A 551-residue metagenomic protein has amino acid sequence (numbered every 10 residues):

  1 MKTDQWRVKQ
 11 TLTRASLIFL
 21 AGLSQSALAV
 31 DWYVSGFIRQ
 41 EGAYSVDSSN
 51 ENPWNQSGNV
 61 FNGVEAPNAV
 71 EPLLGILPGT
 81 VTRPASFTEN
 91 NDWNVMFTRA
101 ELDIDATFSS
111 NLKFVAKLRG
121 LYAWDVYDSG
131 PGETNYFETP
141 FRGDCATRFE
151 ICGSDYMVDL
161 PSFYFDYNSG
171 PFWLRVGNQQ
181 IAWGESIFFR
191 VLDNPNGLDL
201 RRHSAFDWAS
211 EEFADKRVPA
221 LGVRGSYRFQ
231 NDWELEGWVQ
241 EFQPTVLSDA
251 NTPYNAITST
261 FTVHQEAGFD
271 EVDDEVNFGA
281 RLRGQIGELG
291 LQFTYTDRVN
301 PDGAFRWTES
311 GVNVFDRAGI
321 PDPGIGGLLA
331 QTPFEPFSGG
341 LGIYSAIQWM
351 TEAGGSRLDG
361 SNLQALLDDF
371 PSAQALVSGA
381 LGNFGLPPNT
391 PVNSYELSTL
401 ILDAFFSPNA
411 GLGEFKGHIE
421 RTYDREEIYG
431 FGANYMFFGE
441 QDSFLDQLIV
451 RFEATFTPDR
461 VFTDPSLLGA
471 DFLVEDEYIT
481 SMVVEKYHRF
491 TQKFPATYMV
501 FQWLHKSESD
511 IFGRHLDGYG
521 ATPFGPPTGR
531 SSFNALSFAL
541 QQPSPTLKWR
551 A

Functional and structural regions predicted by a protein language model:
S26-V34, D47-S49, I104-F114, Y127 (+8 more regions): Short loop/turn motifs that connect adjacent beta-strands in outer-membrane beta-barrel proteins
A29-T88, F114-L118, R202: Transmembrane beta-strand segments of Gram-negative outer membrane beta-barrel proteins
Q40-V46, G120-W124, S169-P171, Q180-A182 (+7 more regions): Transmembrane beta-strands of outer-membrane beta-barrel pores
D92-T98, Y156-P161, R217-L221, D274-F278 (+3 more regions): Residues that define the transmembrane beta-barrel architecture of outer-membrane proteins
W93-V95, I449-D459, D471-A551: Detector for outer-membrane/organellar transmembrane beta-barrel domains, recognizing the amphipathic beta-strand
A100-A106, A116, S162-Y167, V223-Y227 (+5 more regions): Residues on the lipid-exposed face of transmembrane beta-strands in outer-membrane beta-barrel proteins
S110-A256, G287: Outer membrane beta-barrel
V246, T252-P253, I257, A304-D424: Long, low-complexity, polar/charged, intrinsically disordered or flexibly structured peripheral segments
